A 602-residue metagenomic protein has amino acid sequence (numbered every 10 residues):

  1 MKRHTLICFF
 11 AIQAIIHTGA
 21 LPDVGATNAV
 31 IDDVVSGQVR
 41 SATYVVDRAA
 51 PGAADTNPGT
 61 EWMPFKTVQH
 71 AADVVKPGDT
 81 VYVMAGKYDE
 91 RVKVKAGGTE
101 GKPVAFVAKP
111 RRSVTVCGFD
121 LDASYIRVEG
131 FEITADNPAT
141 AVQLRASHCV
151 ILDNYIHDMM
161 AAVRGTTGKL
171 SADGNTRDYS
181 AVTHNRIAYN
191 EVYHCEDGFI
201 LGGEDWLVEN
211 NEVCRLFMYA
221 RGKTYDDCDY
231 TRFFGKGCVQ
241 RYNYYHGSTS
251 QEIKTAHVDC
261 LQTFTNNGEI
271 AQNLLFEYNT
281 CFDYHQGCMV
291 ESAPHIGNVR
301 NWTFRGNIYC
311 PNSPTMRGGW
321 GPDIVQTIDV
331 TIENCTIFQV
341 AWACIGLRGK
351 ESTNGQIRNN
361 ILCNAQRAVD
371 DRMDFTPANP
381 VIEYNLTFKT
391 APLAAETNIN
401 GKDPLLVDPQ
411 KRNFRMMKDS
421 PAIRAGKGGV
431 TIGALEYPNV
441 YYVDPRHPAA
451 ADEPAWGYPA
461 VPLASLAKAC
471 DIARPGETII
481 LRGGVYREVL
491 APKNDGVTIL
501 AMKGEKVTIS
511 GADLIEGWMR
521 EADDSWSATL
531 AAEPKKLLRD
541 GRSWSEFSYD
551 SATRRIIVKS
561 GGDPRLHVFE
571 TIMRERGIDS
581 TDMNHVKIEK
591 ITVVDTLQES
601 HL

Functional and structural regions predicted by a protein language model:
M1-C8: Bacterial N-terminal signal peptides that target proteins for export
C8-H17: Bacterial N-terminal signal peptides
L21-S41: N-terminal pre-domain segments of enzymes
D32, R40, V45-T140, R145 (+6 more regions): Extracellular polysaccharide-degrading/modifying enzymes targeting complex plant/algal/animal polysaccharides
M84, P103, K109-P110, S124-A135 (+13 more regions): Right-handed parallel beta-helix
A85-K87, T166, G202-G203, V290-S292 (+1 more regions): Short, well-ordered beta-to-alpha junction loops that form the rim of enzyme active sites and present histidine/acidic
R91, K95, G101, L275-T280 (+3 more regions): Predominantly extracellular beta-rich ligand-binding scaffolds that present long acidic/polar faces for carbohydrate
